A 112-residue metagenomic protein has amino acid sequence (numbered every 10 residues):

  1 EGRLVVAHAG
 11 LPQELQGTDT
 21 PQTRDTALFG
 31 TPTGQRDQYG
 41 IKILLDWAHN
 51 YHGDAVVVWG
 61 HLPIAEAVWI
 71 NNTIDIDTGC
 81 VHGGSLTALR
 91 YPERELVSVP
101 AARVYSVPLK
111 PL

Functional and structural regions predicted by a protein language model:
E1-D75, G79-G84, Y91-V107: Acidic, His/Gly-enriched loop-helix segments that form or flank divalent-metal centers in metallo-dependent hydrolases
K110-L112: Acidic, low-complexity intrinsically disordered tails
